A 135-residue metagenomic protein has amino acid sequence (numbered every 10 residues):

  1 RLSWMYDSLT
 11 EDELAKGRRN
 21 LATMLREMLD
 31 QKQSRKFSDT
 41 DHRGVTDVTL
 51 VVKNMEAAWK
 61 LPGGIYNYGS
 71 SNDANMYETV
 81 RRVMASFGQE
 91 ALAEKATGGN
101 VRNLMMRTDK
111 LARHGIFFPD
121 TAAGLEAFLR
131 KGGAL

Functional and structural regions predicted by a protein language model:
R1-G44: NAD(P)-dependent short-chain dehydrogenase/reductase
L21, V51, T79, T121-F128: Hydrophobic alpha-helical packing elements
K36-H42, Y66-A74, R113: Glycine-rich Rossmann NAD(P)(H)-binding loop
G44-V51: A conserved structural motif in NAD(P)-dependent oxidoreductases
V48, M76, F117-T121: Amphipathic alpha-helical segment in the mid-to-C-terminal domain of diverse UDP/GDP-sugar glycosyltransferases
V51-N54, A58-N103, R107-T108: Mid/C-terminal beta-alpha module of Rossmann-like enzyme folds, strongest in SDR-family dehydrogenases/epimerases
E90-L92, T97-L135: C-terminal amphipathic/interface module of NAD(P)-dependent oxidoreductases and related NAD-binding regulators
